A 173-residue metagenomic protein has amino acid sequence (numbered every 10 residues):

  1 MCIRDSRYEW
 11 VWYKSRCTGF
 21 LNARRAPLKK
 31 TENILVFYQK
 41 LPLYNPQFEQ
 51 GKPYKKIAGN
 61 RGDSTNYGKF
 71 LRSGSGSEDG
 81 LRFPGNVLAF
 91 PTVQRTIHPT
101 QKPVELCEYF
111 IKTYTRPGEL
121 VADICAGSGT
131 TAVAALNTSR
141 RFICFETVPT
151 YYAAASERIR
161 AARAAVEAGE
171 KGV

Functional and structural regions predicted by a protein language model:
R4-A154: Core catalytic lobe of class I
A153-S156, R160-R163: Class I S-adenosyl-L-methionine
A161-V173: S-adenosyl-L-methionine
